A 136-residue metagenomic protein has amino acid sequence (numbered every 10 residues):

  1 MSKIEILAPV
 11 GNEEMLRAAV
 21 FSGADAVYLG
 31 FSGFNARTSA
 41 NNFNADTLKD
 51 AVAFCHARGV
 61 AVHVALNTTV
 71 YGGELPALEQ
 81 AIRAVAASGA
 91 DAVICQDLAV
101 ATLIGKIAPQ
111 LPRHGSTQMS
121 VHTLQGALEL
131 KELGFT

Functional and structural regions predicted by a protein language model:
S2-I4, G23-D25, H56-V62, G89-D91 (+2 more regions): Short, well-ordered coil/turn segments that N-cap beta-strands
S2-Y28: N-terminal basic/disordered segments at the start of proteins
V10-E14, G33, L66-G72, L98-V100 (+1 more regions): Active-site-proximal loop/turn and secondary-structure-junction residues that shape catalytic pockets, frequently
A19, D97, L130: Conserved, mostly hydrophobic/aromatic
V27-T47, A65-E74: Glycine-rich, proline-tolerant flexible connector loops at the mouths of alpha/beta enzymes
N42-H63, I104-G115: Alpha-helix-loop-beta-strand connector modules within alpha/beta enzyme cores
L111-T136: Catalytic alpha/beta core domains of metabolic enzymes, predominantly
